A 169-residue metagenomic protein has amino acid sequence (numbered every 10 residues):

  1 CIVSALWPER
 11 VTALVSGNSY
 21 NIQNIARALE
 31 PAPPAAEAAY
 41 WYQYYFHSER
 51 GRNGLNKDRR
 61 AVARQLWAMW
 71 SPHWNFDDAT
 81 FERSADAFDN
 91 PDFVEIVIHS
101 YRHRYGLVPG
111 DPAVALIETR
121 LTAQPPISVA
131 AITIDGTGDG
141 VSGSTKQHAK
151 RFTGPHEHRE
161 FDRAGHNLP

Functional and structural regions predicted by a protein language model:
I2-E160: Flexible "cap/lid" subdomain of the alpha/beta-hydrolase fold that forms the substrate-access gate
F161-P169: Catalytic histidine-centered segment of alpha/beta-hydrolase-like enzymes
